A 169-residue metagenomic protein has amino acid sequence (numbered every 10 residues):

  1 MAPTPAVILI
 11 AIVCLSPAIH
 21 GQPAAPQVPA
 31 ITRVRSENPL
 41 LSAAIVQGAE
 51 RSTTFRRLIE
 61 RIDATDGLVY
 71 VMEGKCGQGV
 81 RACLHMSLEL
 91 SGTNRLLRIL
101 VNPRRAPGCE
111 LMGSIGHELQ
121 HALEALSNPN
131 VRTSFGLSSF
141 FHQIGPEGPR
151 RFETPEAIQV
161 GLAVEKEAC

Functional and structural regions predicted by a protein language model:
M1-A2: N-terminal secretory signal peptides that target proteins for export/translocation
P5-A18: Bacterial N-terminal signal peptides
G21-P26: Boundary at the C-terminal end of the N-terminal hydrophobic targeting segment
P29-L40, N94-P103, L137-I144: Acidic/histidine-rich, surface-exposed loop or edge segments in extracytoplasmic proteins
T32-L68: N-terminal targeting signals for Sec/Tat export/insertion, comprising classic cleavable signal peptides
T54-L88, T93, C109, S134-C169: Metalloprotease/metallohydrolase-associated module, dominated by Zn2+-dependent proteases
I99-S114: Short pre-active-site segment immediately N-terminal to the catalytic Zn-binding motif
G113-L126: Active-site recognition of the HExxH zinc-binding catalytic motif
